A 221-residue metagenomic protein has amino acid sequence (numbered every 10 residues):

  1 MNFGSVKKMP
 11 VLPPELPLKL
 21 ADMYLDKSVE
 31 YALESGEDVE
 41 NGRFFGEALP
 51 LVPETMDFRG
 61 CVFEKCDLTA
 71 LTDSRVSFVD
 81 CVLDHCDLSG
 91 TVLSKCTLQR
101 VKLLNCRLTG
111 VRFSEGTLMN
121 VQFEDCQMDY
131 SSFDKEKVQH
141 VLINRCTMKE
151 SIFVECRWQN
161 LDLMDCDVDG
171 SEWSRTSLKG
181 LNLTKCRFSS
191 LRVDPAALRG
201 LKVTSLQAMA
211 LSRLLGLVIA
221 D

Functional and structural regions predicted by a protein language model:
F3-D221: Tandem repeat scaffolds
